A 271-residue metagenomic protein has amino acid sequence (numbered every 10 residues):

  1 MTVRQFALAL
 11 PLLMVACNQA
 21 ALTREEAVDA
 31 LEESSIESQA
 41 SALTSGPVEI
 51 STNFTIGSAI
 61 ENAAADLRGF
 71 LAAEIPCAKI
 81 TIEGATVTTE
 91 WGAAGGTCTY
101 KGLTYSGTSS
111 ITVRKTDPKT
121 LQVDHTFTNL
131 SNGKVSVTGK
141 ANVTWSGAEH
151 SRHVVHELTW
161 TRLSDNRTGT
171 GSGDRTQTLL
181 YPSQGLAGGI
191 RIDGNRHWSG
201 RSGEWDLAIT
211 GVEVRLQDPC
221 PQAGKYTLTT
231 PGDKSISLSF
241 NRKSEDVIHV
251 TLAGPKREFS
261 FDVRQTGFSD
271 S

Functional and structural regions predicted by a protein language model:
M1-A7: Bacterial N-terminal signal peptides that target proteins for export
M14-A16: C-terminal motif of bacterial Sec signal peptides marking the signal peptidase cleavage site
N18-S271: Low-complexity, intrinsically disordered segments exposed to solvent
